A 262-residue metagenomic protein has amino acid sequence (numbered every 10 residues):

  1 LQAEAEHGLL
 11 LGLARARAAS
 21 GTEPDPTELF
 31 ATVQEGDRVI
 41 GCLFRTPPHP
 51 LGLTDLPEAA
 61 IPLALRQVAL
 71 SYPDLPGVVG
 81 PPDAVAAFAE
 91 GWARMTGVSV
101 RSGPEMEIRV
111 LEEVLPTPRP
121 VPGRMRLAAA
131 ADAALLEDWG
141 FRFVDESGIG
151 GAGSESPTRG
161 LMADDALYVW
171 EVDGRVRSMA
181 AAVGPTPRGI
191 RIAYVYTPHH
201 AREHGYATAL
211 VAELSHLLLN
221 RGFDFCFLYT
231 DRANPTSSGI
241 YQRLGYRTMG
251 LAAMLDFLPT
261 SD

Functional and structural regions predicted by a protein language model:
L1-G36: Amide-forming acyltransferase catalytic core, primarily the GNAT-like/NAT-type and related acyltransferase folds
L1-L11, V114-G150: Short amphipathic alpha-helix that is part of the acyltransferase structural core
G12-S20, R45-P47, G148-Y196: A conserved beta-strand-loop-helix scaffold within acyl/acetyltransferase catalytic domains
Q34-P122, L255: Acyl-donor-binding surface of acyltransferase catalytic domains
E58-V68, A193-H199, E203-N220, S238-R243: Conserved acetyl-CoA-binding loop-helix of GNAT-fold acetyltransferases
Y72-P82, L218-T230: Conserved GNAT acetyl-CoA-binding A-motif
V79-V85, L228-S238, L255-S261: Conserved beta-strand-loop-alpha-helix junction that forms the acyl-donor binding cleft
D83-R101, T208, R232-G250: Conserved active-site alpha-helix within GNAT-family acetyltransferase domains
